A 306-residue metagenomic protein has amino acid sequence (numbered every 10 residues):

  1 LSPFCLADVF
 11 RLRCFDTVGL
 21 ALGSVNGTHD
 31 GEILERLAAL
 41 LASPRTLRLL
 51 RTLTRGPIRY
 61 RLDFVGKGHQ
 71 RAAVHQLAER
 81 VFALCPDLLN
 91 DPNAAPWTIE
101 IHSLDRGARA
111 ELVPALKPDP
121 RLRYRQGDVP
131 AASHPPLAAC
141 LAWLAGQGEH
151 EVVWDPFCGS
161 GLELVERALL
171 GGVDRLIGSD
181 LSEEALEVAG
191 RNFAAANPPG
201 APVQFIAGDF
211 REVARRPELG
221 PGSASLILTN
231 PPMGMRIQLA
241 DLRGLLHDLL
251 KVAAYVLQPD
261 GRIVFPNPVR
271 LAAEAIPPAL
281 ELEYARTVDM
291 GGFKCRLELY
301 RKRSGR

Functional and structural regions predicted by a protein language model:
L1, G68, A72, D91-P96 (+1 more regions): Class I S-adenosyl-L-methionine-dependent methyltransferase catalytic core
L1-P92: Non-catalytic nucleic-acid substrate-recognition regions in nucleic-acid-modifying enzymes
